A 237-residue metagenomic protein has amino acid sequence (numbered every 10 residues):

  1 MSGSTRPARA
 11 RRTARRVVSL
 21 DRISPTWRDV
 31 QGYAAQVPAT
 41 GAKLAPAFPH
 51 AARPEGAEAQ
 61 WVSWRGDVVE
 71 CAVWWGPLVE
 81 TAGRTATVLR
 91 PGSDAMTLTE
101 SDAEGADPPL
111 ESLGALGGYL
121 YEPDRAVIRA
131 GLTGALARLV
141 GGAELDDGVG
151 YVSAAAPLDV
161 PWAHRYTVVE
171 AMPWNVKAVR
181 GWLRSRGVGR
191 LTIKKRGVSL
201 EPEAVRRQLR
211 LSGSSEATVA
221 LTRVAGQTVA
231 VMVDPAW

Functional and structural regions predicted by a protein language model:
M1-W237: SAM-dependent transferase fold signal centered on methyltransferase-like domains, encompassing both Class I
